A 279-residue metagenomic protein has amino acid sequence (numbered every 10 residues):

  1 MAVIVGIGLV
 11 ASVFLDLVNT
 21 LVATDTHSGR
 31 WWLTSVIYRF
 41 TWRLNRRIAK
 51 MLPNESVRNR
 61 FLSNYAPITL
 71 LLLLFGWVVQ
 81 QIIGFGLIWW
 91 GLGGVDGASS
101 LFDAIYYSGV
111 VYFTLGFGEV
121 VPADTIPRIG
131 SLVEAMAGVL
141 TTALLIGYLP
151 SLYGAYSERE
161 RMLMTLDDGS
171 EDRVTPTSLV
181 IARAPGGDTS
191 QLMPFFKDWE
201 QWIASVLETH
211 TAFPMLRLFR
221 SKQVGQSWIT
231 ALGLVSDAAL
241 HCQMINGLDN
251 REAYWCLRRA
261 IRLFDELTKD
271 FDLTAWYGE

Functional and structural regions predicted by a protein language model:
A2-R30: Transmembrane alpha-helix/interfacial motif
V3, F61-G84, V224, W228-L232: Transmembrane alpha-helical segments and their cytosolic interface motifs in multi-pass membrane proteins
L9-D16, L70, L74-V78, F85-W89 (+1 more regions): Pore domain of cation channels
A23-L52, E158-V174: Membrane-interface amphipathic/juxtamembrane segments adjacent to transmembrane helices
L33-I48, L101-Y112, G116, I129 (+3 more regions): Hydrophobic alpha-helical segments of integral membrane proteins, encompassing both true transmembrane helices
M51-T69, E119: Cytosolic juxtamembrane amphipathic/interface segments immediately preceding and feeding into a transmembrane helix
R161-L232: Non-transmembrane accessory domains of multi-pass membrane transporters/channels
D188, F195-D198, R217-R220, V224-E279: Soluble C-terminal extramembrane regulatory/interaction domains of multi-pass membrane proteins
